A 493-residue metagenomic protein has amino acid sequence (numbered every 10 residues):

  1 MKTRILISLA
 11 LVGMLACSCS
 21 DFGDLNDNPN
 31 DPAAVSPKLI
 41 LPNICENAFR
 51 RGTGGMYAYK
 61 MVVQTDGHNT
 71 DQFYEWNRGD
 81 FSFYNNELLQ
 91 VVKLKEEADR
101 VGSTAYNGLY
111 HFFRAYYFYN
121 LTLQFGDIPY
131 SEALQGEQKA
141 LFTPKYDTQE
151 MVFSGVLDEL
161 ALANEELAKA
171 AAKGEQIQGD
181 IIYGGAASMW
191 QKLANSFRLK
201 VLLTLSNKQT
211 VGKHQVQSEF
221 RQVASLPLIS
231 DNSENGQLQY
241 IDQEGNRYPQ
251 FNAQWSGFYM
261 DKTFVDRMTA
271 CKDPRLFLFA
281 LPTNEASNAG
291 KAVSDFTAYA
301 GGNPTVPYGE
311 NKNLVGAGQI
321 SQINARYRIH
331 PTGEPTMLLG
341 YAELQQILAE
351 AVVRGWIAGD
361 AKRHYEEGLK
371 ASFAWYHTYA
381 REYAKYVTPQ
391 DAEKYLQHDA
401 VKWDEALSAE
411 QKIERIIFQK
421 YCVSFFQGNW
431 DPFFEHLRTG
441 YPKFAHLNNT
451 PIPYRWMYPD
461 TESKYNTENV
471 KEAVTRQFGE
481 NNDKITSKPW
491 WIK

Functional and structural regions predicted by a protein language model:
M1-N30: Bacterial Sec-dependent N-terminal signal peptides
T3-L9, P37, A187, L344 (+1 more regions): Generic alpha-helix initiation/capping and coil-helix boundary signal
C19-T70, E75-N77, S82-N85, L89 (+4 more regions): Membrane-proximal, proline-rich intrinsically disordered regions
S20-G23, A325, D391-H398: Short acidic (Asp/Glu) and glycine-rich catalytic loops that position anionic groups and cofactors
M61-F113, Y119-A380, A406-I413, Q419: Structured, solvent-exposed acidic/aromatic patches
F373-K493: C-terminal functional modules
